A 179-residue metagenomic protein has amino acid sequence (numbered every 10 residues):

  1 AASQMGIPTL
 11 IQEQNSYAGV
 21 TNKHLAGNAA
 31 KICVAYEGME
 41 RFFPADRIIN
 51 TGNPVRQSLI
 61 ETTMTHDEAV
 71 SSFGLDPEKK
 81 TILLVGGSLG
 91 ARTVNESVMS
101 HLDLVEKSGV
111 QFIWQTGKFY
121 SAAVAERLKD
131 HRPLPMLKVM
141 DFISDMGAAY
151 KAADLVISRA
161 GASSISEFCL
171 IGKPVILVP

Functional and structural regions predicted by a protein language model:
A1, A91-S97, A160, S164-E167: Short glycine/serine/threonine-rich phosphate/pyrophosphate-binding segments that cradle anionic phosphate groups
S3-D67, L75-P77: Active-site-proximal region of nucleotide-activated glycan assembly enzymes, centered on histidine/acidic-rich loops
G6-T9, F112, V175: Hydrophobic beta-strand scaffold residues
K23-A26, M39-R47, A123-R132, A149 (+1 more regions): Short loop/helix-cap segments at secondary-structure boundaries that form the rim of catalytic
N50-T51, M140, V178: Hydrophobic residues at beta-strand termini and immediately following loops that shape nucleotide-binding pockets
M64-S71, L75-V156: Donor-nucleotide binding loops and adjacent catalytic segments primarily of GT-B fold Leloir glycosyltransferases
M146-P179: A donor-sugar binding/catalytic signature common to diverse glycosyltransferases and related nucleotide-sugar
